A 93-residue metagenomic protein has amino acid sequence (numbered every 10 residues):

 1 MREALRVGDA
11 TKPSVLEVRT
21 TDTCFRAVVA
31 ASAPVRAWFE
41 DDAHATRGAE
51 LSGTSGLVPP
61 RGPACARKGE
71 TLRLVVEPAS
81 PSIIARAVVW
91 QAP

Functional and structural regions predicted by a protein language model:
M1-A4: A general sequence property marking short-to-moderate contiguous segments in secreted/outer-membrane adhesion
R6-P93: Acidic, Ser/Thr/Pro-rich low-complexity intrinsically disordered segments
